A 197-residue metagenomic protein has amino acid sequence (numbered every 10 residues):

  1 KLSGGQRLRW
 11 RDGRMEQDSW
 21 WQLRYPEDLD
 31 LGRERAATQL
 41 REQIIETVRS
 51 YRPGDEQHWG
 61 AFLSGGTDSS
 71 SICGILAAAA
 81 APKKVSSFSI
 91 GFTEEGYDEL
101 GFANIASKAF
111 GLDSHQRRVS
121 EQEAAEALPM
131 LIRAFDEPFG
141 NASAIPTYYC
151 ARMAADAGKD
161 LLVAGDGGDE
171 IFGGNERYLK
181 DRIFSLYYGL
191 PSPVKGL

Functional and structural regions predicted by a protein language model:
K1-E34: N-terminal segments that mediate ammonia production and transfer in glutamine-dependent amidotransferase systems
Y25-L197: ATP-dependent adenylate-handling active sites, centered on carboxylate activation for C-N bond formation
